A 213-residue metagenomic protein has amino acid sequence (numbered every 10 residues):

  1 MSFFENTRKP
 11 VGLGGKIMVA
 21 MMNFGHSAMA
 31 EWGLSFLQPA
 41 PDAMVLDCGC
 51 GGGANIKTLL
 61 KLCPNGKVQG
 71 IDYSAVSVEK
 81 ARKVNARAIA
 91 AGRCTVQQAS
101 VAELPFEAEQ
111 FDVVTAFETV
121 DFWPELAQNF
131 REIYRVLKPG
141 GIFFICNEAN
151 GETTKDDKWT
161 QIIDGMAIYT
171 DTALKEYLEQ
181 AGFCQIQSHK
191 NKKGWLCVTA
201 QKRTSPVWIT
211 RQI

Functional and structural regions predicted by a protein language model:
S2-N6, P10-N23, S27, I142-T199: C-terminal alpha-helical "lid/dimerization" subdomain adjacent to the S-adenosyl-L-methionine
F24-A43, T58: Conserved alpha-helix/loop element of class I SAM-dependent methyltransferases that forms part of the SAM/SAH-binding
D42, L137-I142: Short glycine-dipeptide loop
M44-E103: Class I SAM-dependent methyltransferase SAM/SAH-binding core
A102-V113: A short acidic, Gly/Pro-enriched loop at the edge of an enzyme's catalytic core that lines a small-molecule cofactor
D112-E125: A short SAM/SAH-binding and catalytic strip from SAM-dependent methyltransferases
A127-P139: A short glycine-rich, Lys/Arg-flanked "PGG" loop and its adjoining helix->strand segment in the class I
V198-I213: C-terminal lobe and adjacent flexible extensions of AdoMet/dcAdoMet transferase-like proteins
